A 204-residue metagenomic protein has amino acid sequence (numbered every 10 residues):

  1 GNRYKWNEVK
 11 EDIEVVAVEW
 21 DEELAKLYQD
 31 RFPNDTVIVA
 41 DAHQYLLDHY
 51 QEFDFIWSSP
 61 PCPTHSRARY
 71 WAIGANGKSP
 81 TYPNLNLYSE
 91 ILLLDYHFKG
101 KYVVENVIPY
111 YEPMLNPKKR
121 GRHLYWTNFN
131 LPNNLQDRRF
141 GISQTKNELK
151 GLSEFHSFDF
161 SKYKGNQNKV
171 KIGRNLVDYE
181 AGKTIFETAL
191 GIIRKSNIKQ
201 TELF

Functional and structural regions predicted by a protein language model:
G1-L46, W57: SAM cofactor-binding core of SAM-dependent methyltransferases, primarily the Rossmann-like beta-alpha-beta module
Y45-I56, C62-F204: Class I S-adenosyl-L-methionine
